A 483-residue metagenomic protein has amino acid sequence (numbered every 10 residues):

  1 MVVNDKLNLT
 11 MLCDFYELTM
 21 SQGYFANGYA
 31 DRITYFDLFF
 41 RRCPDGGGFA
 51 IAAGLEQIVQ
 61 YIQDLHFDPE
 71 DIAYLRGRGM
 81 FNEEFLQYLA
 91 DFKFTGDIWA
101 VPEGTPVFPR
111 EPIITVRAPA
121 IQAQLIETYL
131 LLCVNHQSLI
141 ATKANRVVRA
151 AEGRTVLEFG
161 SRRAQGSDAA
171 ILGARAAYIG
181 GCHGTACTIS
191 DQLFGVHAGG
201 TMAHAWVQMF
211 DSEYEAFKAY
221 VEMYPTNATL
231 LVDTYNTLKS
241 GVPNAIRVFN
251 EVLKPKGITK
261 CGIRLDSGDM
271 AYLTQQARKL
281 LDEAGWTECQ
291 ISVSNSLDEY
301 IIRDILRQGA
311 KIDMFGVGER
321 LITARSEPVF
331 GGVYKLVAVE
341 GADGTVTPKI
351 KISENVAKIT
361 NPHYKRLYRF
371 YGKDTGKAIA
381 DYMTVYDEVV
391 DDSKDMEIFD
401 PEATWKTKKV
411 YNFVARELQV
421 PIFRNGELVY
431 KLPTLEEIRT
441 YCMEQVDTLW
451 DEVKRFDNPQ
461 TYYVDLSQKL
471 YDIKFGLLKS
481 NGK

Functional and structural regions predicted by a protein language model:
M1-Y35, R42-P44, M80-F81, L86-T95 (+7 more regions): Buried, small/hydrophobic-residue-enriched core segments of structured protein domains
V2-R32, F36, D45-G47, A52 (+2 more regions): Gly/Ser/Thr/Ala-enriched C-terminal appendages of enzymes
Y35-Y74: Low-complexity, highly charged intrinsically disordered N-terminal segments that act as targeting/localization
Y61-K93: FNR-like FAD-binding dehydrogenase module
A73-L75, T142-R146, G160, K454-T461: Short coil/turn segments at secondary-structure boundaries
G199, I263, I291, D313-F315: Hydrophobic residues within beta-strands of alpha/beta enzymes
H204, S294, G318: Residue-level "edge-of-site" marker
